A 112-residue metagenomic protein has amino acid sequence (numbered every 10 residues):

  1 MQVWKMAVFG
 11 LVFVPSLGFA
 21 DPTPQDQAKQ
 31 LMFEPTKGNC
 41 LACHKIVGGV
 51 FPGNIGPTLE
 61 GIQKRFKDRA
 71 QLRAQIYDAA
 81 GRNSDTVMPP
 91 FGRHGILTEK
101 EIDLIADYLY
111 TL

Functional and structural regions predicted by a protein language model:
M1-P22: N-terminal export/targeting leaders of redox proteins
S16-P35: Electrostatic cytochrome c docking/interface patches
F33, L41-Y77: Gly/Gly-Pro-rich "capping" loops immediately C-terminal to redox-active cysteine motifs in periplasmic/lumenal
G38: Cys/His-enriched microdomains
G49, T111-L112: Inter-heme linker and motif-flanking segments adjacent to c-type heme-binding CXXCH motifs in c-type cytochromes
G53-I62, Y77-L104: Axial heme c-ligation environment in periplasmic c-type cytochrome domains
